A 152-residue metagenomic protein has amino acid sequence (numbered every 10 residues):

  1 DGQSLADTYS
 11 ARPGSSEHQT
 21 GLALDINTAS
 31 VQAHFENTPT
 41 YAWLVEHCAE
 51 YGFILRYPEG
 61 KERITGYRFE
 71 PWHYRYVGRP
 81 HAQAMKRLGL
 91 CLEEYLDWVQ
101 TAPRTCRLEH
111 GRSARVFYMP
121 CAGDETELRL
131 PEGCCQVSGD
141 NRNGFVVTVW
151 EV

Functional and structural regions predicted by a protein language model:
D1-E109, A114-V152: Cell-envelope/glycan interface and biosynthesis
